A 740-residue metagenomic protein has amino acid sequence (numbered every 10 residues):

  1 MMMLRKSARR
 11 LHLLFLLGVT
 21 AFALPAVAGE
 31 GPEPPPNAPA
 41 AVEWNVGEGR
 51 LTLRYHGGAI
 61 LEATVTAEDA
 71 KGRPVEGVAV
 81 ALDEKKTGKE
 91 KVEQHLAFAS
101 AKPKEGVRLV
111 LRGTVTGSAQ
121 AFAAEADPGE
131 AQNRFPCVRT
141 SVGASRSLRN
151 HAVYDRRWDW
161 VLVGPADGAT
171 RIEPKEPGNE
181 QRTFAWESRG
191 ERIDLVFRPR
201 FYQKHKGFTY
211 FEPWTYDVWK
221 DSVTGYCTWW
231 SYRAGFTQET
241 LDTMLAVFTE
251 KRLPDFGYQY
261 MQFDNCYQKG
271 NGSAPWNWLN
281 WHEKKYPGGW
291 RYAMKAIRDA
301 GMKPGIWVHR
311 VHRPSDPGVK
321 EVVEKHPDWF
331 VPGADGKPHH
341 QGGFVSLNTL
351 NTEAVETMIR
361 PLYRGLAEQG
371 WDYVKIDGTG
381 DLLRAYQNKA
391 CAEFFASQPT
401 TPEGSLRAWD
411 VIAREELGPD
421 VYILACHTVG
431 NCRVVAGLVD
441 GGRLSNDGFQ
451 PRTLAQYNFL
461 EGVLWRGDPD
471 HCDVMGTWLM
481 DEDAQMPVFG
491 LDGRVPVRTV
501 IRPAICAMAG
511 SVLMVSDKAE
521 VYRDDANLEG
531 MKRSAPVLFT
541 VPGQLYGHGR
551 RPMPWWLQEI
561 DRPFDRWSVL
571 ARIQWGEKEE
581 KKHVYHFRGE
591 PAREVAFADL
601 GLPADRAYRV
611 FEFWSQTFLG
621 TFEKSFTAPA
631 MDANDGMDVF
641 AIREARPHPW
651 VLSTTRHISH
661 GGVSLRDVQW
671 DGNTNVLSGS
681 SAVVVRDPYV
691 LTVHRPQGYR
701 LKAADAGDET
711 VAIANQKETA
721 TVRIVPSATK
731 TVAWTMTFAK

Functional and structural regions predicted by a protein language model:
M1-R9: N-terminal secretory signal peptides that target proteins for export/translocation
H12-A23: Bacterial N-terminal signal peptides
P34-P35, A40, G49, Y55-L82 (+4 more regions): Non-catalytic C-terminal accessory domains or segments of carbohydrate-active enzymes
V42-Q259, N280, K284, Y373: Carbohydrate-recognition beta-sandwich/jelly-roll modules in extracellular/periplasmic carbohydrate-active proteins
V107-T114, D127-P128, N133-S141, I573-A604 (+1 more regions): Surface-exposed beta-strand/loop patches in extracellular or lumenal glycoproteins
S222, Y226, W230-R364, Q369-E393: Aromatic-lined carbohydrate-binding/catalytic grooves of carbohydrate-active enzymes
L241, V247, K251, D255 (+7 more regions): Carbohydrate-binding surfaces of carbohydrate-active enzymes
E321-E356, E403-D524, Y546-R550: Glycan-recognition surfaces
